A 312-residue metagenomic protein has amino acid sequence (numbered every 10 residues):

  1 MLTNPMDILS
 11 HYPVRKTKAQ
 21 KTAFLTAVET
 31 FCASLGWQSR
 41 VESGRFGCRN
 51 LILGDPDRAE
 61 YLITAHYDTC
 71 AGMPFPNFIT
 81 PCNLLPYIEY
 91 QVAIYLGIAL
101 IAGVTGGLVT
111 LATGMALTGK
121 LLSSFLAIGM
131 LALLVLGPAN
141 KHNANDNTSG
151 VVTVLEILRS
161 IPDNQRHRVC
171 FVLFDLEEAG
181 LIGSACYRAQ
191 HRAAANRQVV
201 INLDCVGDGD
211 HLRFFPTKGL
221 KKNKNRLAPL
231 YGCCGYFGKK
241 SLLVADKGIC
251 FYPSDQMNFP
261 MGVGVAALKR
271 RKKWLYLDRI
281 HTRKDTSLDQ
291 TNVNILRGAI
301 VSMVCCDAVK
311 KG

Functional and structural regions predicted by a protein language model:
M1-A23, E29-F31, L136-N140, V199 (+2 more regions): N-terminal capping segment at the start of a domain
M1-K18, L35-Q38, D57-E60, A71-M73 (+3 more regions): N-terminal hydrophobic or amphipathic helices/low-complexity stretches enriched in small/hydrophobic/Pro/Gly
Y12-R58, P74-T110: A non-catalytic alpha/beta surface segment that caps or lines the substrate-entry region of metallo-dependent hydrolase
A19-A23, T148, V152, L181 (+2 more regions): Soluble non-cytosolic domains of exported or imported proteins
E29, S34, G209-G312: Active-site-adjacent substrate-binding region of metalloamidase/peptidase-like peptide-processing proteins
E60-H66: Short beta-strand element of the alpha/beta-hydrolase
T69-G72, A179, G207-D210, R270-K273: Short, acidic Gly/Pro/Ser/Thr-rich loop/turn segments
G106-T113, L117-N225, G248-Y252, Q256: Acidic/histidine-rich catalytic neighborhood of metal-dependent amide-processing enzymes
